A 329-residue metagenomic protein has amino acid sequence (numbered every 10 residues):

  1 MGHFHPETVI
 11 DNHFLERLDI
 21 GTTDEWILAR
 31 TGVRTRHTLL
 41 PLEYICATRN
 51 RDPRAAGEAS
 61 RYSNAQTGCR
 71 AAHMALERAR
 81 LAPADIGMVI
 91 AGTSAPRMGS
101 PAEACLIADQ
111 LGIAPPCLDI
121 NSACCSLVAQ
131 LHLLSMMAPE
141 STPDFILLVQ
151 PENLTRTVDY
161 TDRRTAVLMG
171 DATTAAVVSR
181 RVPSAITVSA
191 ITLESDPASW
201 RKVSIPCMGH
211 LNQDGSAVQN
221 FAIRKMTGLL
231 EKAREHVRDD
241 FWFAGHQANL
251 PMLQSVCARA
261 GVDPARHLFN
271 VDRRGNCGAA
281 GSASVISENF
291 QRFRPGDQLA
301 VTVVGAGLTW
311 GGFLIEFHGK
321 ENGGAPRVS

Functional and structural regions predicted by a protein language model:
M1-Y62, Y160-R224, G228, V304 (+1 more regions): Condensing-enzyme catalytic core mediating Claisen C-C bond formation in acyl metabolism
I27, A75, I86-V89, Q130 (+5 more regions): Buried hydrophobic positions in well-ordered alpha/beta secondary-structure cores of metabolic enzymes
A29-A104, D119: Metal-dependent C-N hydrolase catalytic cores
I45, A71-G87, T227-F241, N289-F293: Phosphate/pyrophosphate-binding loops at sites that engage ATP/ADP/AMP, CoA/4′-phosphopantetheine, polyphosphate
A65, C69-A72, A95-R97, L106-P116 (+3 more regions): Claisen-condensing/thiolase-fold acyl-transfer catalytic domains that form or cleave C-C bonds in fatty acid
G92, N121, I146-E152, V178 (+1 more regions): Short beta-strand segments
R97-S100, S126-A129, L154-V158, P197-S199: Short, well-ordered, mixed-charge alpha-helical segments that flank or form enzyme active sites
P139-A172: Flexible, glycine-rich active-site loops centered on histidine and acidic residues that chelate a metal or position
